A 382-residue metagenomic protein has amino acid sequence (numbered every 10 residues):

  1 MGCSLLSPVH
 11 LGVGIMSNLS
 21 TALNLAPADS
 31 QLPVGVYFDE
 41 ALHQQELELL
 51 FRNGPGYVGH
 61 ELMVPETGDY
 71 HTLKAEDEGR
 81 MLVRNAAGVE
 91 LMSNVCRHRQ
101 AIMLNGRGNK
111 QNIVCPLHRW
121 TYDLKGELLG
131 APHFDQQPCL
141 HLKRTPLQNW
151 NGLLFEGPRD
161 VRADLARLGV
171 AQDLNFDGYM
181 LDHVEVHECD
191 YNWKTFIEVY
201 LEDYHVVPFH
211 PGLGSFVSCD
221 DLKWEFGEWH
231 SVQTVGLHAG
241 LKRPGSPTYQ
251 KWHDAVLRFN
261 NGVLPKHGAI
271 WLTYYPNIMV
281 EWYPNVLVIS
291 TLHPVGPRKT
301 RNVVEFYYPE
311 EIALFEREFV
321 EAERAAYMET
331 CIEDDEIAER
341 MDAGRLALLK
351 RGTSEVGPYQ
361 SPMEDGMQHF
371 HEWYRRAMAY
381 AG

Functional and structural regions predicted by a protein language model:
S20-V34, D177-Y179: Short, contiguous pre-domain boundary segments
V36-A75: Non-catalytic accessory segments flanking enzyme active sites
N53-G59, M63, E127-A131, W271-P276: Short Pro/Gly-enriched beta-strand edge/turn motifs at strand-loop
V58, M103, L128, L213 (+1 more regions): Short clusters of hydrophobic/aromatic residues that line enzyme substrate/ligand-binding pockets
M63-R159, A166: Rieske [2Fe-2S] iron-sulfur-binding domain
V83, N94, P146-Q148, L153-F155 (+1 more regions): C-terminal catalytic domain of Rieske-type non-heme iron oxygenases
